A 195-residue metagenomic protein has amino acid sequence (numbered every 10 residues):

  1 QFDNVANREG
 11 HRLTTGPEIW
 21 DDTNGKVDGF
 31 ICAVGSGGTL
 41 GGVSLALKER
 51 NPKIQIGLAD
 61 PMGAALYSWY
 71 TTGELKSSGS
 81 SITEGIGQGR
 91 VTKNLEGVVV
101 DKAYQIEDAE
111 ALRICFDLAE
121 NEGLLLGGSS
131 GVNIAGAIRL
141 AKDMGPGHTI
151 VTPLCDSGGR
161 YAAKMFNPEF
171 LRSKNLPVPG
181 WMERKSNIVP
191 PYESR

Functional and structural regions predicted by a protein language model:
Q1, L125-G128, V132-T149: Structural signature of the thiamine diphosphate
Q1-F2, A33-G35, L58-D60, V151-C155: Short beta-strand segments
Q1-G37, G42-L45, G97, D101-L124: Active-site/ligand-binding-proximal alpha/beta "capping" segment
D3, E49-G128, M165-R195: Active-site/ligand-binding loops adjacent to catalytic centers
A33-S44, L66-Y67, S129-A137: Short glycine/serine/threonine-rich phosphate/pyrophosphate-binding segments that cradle anionic phosphate groups
S44-N51, A141: Surface-exposed amphipathic alpha-helices with a cationic face
I138-C155, A163-K174: Catalytic phosphate/nucleotide-handling subdomain of diverse soluble enzymes
